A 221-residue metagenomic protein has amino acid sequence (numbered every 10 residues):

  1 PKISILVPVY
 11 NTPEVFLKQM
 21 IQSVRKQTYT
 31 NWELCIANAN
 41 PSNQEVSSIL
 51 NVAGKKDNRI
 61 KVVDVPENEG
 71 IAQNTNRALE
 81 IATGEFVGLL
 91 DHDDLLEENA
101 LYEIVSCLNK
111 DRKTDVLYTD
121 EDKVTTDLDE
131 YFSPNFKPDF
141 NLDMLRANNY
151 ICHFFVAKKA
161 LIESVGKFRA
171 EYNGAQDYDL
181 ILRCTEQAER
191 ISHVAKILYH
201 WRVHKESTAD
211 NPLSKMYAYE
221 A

Functional and structural regions predicted by a protein language model:
P1-R25: N-proximal low-complexity "stem/linker" segments adjacent to membrane-targeting elements
I21-N31, K110: Short, acidic, metal-binding catalytic loop of nucleotide-sugar glycosyltransferases
T30, N38-I49, E67: A conserved acidic beta->alpha catalytic loop
V65-A82: Glycine-rich, basic loop-to-helix element that forms the pyrophosphate-binding segment of sugar-nucleotide handling
A72, E80, V124, E130-V156 (+1 more regions): A recurrent flexible, glycine/aromatic-enriched loop bordering the glycosyltransferase active site that acts as
V87: Short aromatic/hydrophobic "clamp" motif used to bind/position activated sugar donors
L95, N99-Y131, H204: Conserved donor NDP-sugar-binding/catalytic core segment of glycosyltransferases
A170-Y172, L182-W201: Catalytic donor-sugar/metal-binding loop of nucleotide-sugar-dependent glycosyltransferases
